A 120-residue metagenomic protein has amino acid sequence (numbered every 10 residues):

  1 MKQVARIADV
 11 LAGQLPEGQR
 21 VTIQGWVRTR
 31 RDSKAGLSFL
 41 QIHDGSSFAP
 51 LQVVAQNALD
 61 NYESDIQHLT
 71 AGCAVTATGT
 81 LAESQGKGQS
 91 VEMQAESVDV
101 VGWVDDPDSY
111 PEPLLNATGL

Functional and structural regions predicted by a protein language model:
M1-L120: Class II aminoacyl-tRNA synthetase catalytic cores and aaRS-like
